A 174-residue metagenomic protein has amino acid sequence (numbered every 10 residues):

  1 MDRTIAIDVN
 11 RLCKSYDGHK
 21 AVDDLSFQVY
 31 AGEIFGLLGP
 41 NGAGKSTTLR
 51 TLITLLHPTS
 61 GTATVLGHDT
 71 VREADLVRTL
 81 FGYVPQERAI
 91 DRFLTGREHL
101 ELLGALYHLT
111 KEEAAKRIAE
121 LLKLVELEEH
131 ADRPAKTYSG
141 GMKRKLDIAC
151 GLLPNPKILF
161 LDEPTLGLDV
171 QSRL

Functional and structural regions predicted by a protein language model:
P40-G44: Walker A (P-loop) phosphate-binding loop of ABC-type ATPase nucleotide-binding domains
F93, P134-Y138: Conserved ABC ATPase signature
E101, A105, T110-H130: Conserved ABC ATPase "signature" region
I148: Hydrophobic anchor residue at the start of the ABC signature
N155: Conserved catalytic motifs of ABC-family nucleotide-binding domains
L159-D162: Catalytic Walker B motif of ABC-type/P-loop ATPase nucleotide-binding domains
